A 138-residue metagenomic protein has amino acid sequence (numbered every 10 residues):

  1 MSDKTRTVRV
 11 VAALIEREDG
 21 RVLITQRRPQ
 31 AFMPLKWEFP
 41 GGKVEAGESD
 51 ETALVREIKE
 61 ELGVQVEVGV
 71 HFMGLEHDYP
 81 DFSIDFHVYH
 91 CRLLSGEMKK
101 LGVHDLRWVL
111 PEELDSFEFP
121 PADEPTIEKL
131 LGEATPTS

Functional and structural regions predicted by a protein language model:
S2-R6, L131-S138: Generic C-terminal helix-cap and adjacent flexible tail
S2-V22, K43: Conserved N-terminal beta-strand and adjoining loop/helix that marks the start of the Nudix/MutT-like hydrolase domain
R17, Q65, L75-M98, D105-R107: Active-site-adjacent beta-strand/loop module that shapes the phosphate/pyrophosphate-binding cleft
R21-E60: Conserved Nudix-box catalytic region and its N-terminal flanking loop in Nudix hydrolases and closely related
E61-V68: Short secondary-structure junctions
V70-G74: Conserved S-adenosyl-L-methionine
H90, K99-E133: NUDIX/MutT-family hydrolases
